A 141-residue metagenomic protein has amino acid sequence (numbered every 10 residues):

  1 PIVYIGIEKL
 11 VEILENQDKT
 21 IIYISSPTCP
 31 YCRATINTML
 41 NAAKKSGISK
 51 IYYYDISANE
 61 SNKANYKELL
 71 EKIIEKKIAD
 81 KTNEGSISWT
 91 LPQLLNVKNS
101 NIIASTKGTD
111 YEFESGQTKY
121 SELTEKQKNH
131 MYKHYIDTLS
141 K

Functional and structural regions predicted by a protein language model:
V3-I5, I24, I48-E75: Thiol-based oxidoreductase modules, predominantly thioredoxin-like and allied folds used for disulfide exchange
K9-Y54: Local sequence-structure signature of Cys/Sec-based thiol-disulfide redox active-site neighborhoods
I22-T28, N59, G116-L123: Second-shell loop/turn segments in exported
P27-Y31, S57-S61, N101-I103, D110-Y111: Solvent-exposed loop/turn segments at secondary-structure junctions within structured extracellular/periplasmic domains
T28-C32, K63, I87, E125-K128: Solvent-exposed, acidic/flexible segments
I36-N37, Y66-K76, E125-Y132: Well-ordered, non-membrane alpha-helical segments in soluble/globular domains
K72-W89: Short, solvent-exposed, Trp/other aromatic-anchored flexible loops in extracytoplasmic proteins
E84-K141: Non-catalytic, surface beta->alpha helical segment in thiol-disulfide oxidoreductase systems
